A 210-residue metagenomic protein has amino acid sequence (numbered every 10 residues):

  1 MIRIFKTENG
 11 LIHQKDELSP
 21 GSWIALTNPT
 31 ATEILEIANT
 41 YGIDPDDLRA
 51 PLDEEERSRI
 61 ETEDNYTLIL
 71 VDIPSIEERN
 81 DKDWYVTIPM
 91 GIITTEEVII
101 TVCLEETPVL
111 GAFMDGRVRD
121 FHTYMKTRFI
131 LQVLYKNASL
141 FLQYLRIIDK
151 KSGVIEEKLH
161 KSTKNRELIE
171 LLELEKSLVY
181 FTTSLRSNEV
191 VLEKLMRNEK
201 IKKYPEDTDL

Functional and structural regions predicted by a protein language model:
M1-D209: Peripheral, non-transmembrane regulatory/ligand-interaction domains of membrane transport proteins
